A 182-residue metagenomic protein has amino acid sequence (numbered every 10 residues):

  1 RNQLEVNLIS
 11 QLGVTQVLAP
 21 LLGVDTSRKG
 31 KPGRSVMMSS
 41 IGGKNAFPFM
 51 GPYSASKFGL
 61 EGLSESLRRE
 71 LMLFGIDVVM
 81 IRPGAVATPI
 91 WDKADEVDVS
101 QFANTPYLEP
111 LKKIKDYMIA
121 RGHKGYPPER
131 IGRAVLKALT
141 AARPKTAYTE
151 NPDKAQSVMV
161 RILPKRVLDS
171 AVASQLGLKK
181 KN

Functional and structural regions predicted by a protein language model:
Q3-L4: A hydrophobic alpha-helix adjacent to the NAD(P)-binding/active-site core of NAD(P)-dependent oxidoreductases, strongly
T15, S56: Active-site helix of classical SDR
V17-K31: A short helix-coil junction within the Rossmann-fold of NAD(P)-dependent oxidoreductases
S40: Residue(s) in the substrate-gating loop at a strand-loop-helix junction that position the organic substrate next
N45, S66-D77: Active-site-adjacent segment of SDR/Rossmann-fold oxidoreductases
N45-G51: Active-site loop immediately N-terminal to the catalytic Tyr-X3-Lys motif of short-chain dehydrogenase/reductase
M72-G122: C-terminal beta-strand-loop-alpha-helix "lid" module of Rossmann-like NAD(P)-dependent dehydrogenases
